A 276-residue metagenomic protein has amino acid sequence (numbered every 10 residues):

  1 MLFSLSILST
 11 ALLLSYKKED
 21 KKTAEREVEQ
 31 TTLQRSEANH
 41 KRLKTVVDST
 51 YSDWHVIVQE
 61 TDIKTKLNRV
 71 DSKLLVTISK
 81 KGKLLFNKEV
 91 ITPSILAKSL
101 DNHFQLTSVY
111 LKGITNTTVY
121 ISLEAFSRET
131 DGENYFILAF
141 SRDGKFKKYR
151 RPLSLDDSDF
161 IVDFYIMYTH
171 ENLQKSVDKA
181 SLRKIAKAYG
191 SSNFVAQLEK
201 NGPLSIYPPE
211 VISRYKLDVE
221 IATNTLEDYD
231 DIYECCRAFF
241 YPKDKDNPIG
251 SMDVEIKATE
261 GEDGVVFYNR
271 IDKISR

Functional and structural regions predicted by a protein language model:
M1-L14: Sec-dependent bacterial lipoprotein signal peptides
S15-W54, S154-E171, K175: Sec-dependent signal peptide cleavage junction
S52-K66, T117-F126: Short beta-strand elements that form the blades of beta-propeller/WD-repeat-like and other beta-sheet-rich scaffold
L67-D71, E129-E133: Short, solvent-exposed loop/turn segments at conserved positions within beta-propeller repeat blades
K83-N102: Surface-exposed loop and turn segments in beta-propeller and other repeat-based domains that flank or scaffold
Y110-L111, V195-N247: Surface-exposed, charged secondary-structure patches
G144-R151, Y241-R276: Short beta-strand edge/turn micro-motifs at domain boundaries
S154-S205: Core segments of small alpha/beta cavity-forming domains
